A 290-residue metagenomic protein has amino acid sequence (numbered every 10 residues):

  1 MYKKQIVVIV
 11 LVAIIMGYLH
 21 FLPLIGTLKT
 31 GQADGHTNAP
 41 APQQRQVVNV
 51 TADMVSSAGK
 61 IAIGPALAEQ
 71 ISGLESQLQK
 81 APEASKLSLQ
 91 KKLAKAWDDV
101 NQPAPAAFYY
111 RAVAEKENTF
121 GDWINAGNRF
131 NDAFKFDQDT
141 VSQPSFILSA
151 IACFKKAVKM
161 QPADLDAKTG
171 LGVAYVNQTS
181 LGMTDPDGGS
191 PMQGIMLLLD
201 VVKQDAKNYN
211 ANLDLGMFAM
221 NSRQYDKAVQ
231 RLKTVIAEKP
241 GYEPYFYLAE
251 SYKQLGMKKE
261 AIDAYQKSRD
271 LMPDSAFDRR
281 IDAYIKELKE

Functional and structural regions predicted by a protein language model:
Y2-A104: N-terminal leader/linker segments that initiate helical-solenoid repeat arrays
V7-V12, G189, Q254-E290: Terminal, low-structured helical/coil segments at or just beyond the last alpha-helical repeat
L67-I71, V100-F108, D137-C153, S180-D200 (+2 more regions): Structural signature of tandem alpha-helical TPR/SEL1-like repeats, specifically the intra-repeat loop/turn
A84, E117-N118, P162, A206 (+2 more regions): Short coil turns that delineate tetratricopeptide repeat
L87, F120-I124, L165-D166, Y209-N210 (+3 more regions): Helix-start (N-cap) detector for alpha-helical repeat units in TPR-like alpha-solenoids, especially tetratricopeptide
K92, N125, R129, G170 (+3 more regions): Canonical tetratricopeptide repeat
D99, D132-F136, N177, N221 (+2 more regions): Register position in tetratricopeptide repeats
N128-A133, K156-E238: Alpha-helical adaptor scaffolds
